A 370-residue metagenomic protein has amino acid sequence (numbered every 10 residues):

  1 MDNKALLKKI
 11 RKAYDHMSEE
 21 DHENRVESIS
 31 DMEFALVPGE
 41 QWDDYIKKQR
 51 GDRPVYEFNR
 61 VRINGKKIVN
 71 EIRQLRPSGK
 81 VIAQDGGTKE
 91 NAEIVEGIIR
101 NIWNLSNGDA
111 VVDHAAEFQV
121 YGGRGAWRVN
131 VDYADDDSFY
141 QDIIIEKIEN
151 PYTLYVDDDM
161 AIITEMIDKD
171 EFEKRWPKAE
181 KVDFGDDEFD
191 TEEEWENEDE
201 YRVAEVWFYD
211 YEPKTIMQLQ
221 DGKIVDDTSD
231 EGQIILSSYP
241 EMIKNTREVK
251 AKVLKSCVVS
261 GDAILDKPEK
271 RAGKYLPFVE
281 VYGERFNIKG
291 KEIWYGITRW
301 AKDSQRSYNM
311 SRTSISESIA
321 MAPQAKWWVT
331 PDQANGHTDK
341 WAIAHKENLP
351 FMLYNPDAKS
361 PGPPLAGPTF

Functional and structural regions predicted by a protein language model:
M1-F370: Extended alpha-helical, oligomerization-prone segments that build pores/tubes and scaffolds
